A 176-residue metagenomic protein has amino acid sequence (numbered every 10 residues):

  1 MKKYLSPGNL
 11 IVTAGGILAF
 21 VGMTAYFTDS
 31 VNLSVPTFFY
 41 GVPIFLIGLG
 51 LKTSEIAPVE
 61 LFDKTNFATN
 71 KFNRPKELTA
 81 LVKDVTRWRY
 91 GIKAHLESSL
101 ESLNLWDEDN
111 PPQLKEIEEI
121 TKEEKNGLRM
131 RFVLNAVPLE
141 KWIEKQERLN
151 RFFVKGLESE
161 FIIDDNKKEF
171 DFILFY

Functional and structural regions predicted by a protein language model:
M1, Y26, S102-E108, K141 (+2 more regions): Generic detector of bulky aromatic hydrophobic side chains
M1-T69: N-terminal alpha-helical membrane-insertion module
T53-F72, Y90-G127: An N-terminal amphipathic alpha-helical segment
K71-W88: Cytosolic juxtamembrane regulatory segments of multi-pass membrane proteins
R87-A94, L134-E140: Short, surface-exposed ligand-recognition loops at beta-strand->loop->(often short) alpha-helix junctions that present
E123-Y176: Cytosol-/stroma-facing membrane-proximal "stalk/adaptor" domains immediately downstream of transmembrane anchors
